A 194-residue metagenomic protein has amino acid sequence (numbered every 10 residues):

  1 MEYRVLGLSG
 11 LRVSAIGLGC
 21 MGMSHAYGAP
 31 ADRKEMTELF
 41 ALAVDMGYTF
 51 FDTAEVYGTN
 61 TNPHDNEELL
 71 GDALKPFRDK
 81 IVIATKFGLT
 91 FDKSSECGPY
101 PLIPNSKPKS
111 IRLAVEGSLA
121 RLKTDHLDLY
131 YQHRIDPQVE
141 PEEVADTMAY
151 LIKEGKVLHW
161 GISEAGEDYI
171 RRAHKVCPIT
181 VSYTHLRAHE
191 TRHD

Functional and structural regions predicted by a protein language model:
M1-V82: N-terminal binding-site loop/beta-alpha segment at the start of enzyme catalytic domains that lines or forms
V13-G17, T49-F50, K80-A84, H126-L129 (+2 more regions): Structural preference for beta-strand elements that scaffold enzyme active sites
M21, V56, K86-T90, Q132-I135 (+2 more regions): Active-site beta-loop-alpha junctions enriched in small/polar residues
A31-A43, K107-A120, D168-I170: Short, acidic/polar
P63-L74, E96, K123, Q138-A149 (+1 more regions): Distinct, well-ordered alpha-helical segments
F91-N105: Surface-exposed, active-site-proximal loop segments in enzymatic domains
L119-D136: Active-site groove signature of glycoside hydrolases
T184-H193: Conserved small/polar residues in nucleotide/adenosyl-binding loops
